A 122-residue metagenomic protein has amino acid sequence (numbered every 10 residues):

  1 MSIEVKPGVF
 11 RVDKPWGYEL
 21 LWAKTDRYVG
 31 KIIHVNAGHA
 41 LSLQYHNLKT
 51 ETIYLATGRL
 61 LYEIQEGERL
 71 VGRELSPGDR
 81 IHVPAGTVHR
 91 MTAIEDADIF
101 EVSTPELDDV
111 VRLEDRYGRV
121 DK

Functional and structural regions predicted by a protein language model:
I3-G8, V12-D13, T92-K122: Double-stranded beta-helix
P7-K49: A short glycine-rich, His/Asp/Glu-containing loop-to-beta-strand
D26, N36, N47, E66-E68 (+2 more regions): A generic beta-sheet turn/junction motif
I32, T52, G72-R73: Short, surface-exposed secondary-structure edge patches
N36-G38, L48, L55, S76 (+2 more regions): A short, compositionally biased micro-patch
S42-Q44, Y62-E63, V83, V88-I94 (+1 more regions): Short beta-strand His + acidic residue motifs that chelate non-heme Fe in jelly-roll/DSBH and cupin folds
L48-E66: Glycine- and acidic-residue-biased ligand/ion/polar-headgroup-sensing regions
E66-G86: Short acidic-glycine-tyrosine-enriched beta hairpin
